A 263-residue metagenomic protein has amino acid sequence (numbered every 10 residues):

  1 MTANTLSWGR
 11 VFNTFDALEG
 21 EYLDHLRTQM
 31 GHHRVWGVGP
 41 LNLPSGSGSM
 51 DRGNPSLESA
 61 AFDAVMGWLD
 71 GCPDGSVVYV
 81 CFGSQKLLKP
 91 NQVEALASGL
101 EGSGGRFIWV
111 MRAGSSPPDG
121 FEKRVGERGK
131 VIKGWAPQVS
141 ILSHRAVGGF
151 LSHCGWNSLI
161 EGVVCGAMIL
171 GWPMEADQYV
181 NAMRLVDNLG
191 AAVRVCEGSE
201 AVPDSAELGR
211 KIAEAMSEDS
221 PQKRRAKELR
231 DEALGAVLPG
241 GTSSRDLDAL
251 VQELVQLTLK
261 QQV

Functional and structural regions predicted by a protein language model:
M1-V263: Catalytic core of nucleotide-sugar-dependent glycosyltransferases
